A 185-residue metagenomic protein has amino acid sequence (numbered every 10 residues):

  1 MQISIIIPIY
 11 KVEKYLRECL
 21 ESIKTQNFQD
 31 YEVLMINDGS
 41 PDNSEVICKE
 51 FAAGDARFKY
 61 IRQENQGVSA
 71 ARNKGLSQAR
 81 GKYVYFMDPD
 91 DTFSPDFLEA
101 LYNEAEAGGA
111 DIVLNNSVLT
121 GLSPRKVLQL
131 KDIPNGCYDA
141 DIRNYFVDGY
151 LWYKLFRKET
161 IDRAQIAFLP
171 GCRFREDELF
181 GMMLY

Functional and structural regions predicted by a protein language model:
M1-Y185: Nucleotide-sugar donor-binding/catalytic module of glycosyltransferases that assemble extracellular/cell-envelope
